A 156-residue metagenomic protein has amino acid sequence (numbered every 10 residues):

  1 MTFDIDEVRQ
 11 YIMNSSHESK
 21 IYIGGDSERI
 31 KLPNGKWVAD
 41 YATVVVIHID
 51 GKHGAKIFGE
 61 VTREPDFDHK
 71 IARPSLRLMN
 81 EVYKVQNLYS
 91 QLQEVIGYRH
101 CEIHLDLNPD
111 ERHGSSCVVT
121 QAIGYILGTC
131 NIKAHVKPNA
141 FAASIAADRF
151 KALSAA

Functional and structural regions predicted by a protein language model:
M1-K31, L92: Basic, amphipathic N-terminal segments that precede the first structured/catalytic domain
H17-S19, I30-L32, E64-R73, L92-I96 (+1 more regions): Acidic, low-complexity intrinsically disordered regions
G24, I30-I57: Acidic, metal-ligating active-site segments
E28-K31, K52, L76, N108-G114: Short acidic, S/G/P-rich loop/turn micro-motifs used as interaction or catalytic elements
D40, A134, F141-A156: C-terminal edge-of-domain segments
I49-R73: Electropositive, glycine- and tryptophan-enriched low-complexity nucleic-acid-binding patches
P74-P109: Mid-chain, well-packed structural core segment of small domains
L105-A140, R149: Short, low-complexity, polybasic intrinsically disordered segments
